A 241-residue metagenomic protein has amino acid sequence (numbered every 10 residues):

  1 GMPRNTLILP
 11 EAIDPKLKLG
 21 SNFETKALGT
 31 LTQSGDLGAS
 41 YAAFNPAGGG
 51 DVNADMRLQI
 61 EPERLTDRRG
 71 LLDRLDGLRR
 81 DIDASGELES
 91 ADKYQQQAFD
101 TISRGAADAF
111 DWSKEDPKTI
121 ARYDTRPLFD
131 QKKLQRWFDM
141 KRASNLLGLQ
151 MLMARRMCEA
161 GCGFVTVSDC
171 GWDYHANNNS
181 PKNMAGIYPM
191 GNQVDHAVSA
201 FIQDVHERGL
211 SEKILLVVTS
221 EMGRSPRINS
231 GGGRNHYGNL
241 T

Functional and structural regions predicted by a protein language model:
G1-T241: Ligand-binding pockets and gating/stacking loops
